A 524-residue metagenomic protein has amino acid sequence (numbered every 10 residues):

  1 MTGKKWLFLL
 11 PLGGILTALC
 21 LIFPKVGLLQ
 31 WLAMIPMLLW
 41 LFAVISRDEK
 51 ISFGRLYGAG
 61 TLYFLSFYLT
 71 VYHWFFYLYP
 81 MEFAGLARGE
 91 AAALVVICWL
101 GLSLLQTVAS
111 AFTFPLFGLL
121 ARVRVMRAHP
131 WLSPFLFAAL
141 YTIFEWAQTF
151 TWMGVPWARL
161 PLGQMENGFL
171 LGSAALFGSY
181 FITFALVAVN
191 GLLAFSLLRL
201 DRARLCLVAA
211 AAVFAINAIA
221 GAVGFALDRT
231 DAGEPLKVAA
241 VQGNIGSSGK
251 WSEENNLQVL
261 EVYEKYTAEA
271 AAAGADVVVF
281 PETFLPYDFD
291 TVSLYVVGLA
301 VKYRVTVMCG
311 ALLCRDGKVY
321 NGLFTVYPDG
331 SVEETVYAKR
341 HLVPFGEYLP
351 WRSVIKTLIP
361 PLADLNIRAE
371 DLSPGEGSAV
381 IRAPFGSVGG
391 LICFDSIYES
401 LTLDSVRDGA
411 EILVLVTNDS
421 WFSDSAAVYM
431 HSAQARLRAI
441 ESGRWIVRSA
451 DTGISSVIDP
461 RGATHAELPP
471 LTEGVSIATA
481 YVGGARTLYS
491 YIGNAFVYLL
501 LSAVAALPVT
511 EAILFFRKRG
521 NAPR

Functional and structural regions predicted by a protein language model:
M1-F225, D424, A450-S455, H465 (+1 more regions): Membrane-embedded alpha-helical bundles of multi-pass enzymes that act on lipidic or dolichyl-linked glycan substrates
T2-K5, V213-A272, S423-H431, R436-E441 (+2 more regions): Non-cytosolic juxtamembrane linkers/loops that tether extracellular or periplasmic domains to nearby transmembrane
P24-L38, F67-Y79, Q242-N244, G274-Y287 (+2 more regions): Short, conserved active-site loops that position catalytic residues or coordinate cofactors/metal ions across diverse
Y77-C98, A147-F177, V301, V326-E399 (+1 more regions): Active-site catalytic loop in hydrolytic enzyme cores
Q106, A138-A139, V277, F284-C309 (+3 more regions): CN hydrolase (nitrilase-like) catalytic-core segments centered on the catalytic cysteine and neighboring Lys/Glu
F117, A121, A194, L198 (+4 more regions): Generic structural signal for well-ordered alpha-helical scaffold segments
T151-V155, A232, G317-V319, P469: Short glycine/proline-enriched turns and hinge-like loops at secondary-structure junctions
G221-G346, V380-F385, G390, F394-S396 (+1 more regions): Soluble catalytic regions of membrane-associated enzymes that act on cell-envelope and secretory-pathway components
